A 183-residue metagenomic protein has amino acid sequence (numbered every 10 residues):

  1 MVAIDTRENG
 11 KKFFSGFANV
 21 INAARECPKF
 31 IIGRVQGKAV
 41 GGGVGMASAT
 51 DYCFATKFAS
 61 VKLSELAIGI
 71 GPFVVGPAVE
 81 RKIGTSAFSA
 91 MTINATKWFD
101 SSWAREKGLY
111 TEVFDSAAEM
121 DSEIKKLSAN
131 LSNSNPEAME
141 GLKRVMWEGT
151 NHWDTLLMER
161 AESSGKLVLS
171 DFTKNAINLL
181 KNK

Functional and structural regions predicted by a protein language model:
M1-V20, A39: Glycine- (often His-adjacent) and acidic-residue-rich active-site loop that binds/positions the CoA thioester
D5, T92, G108, L180-K181: A general structural motif at alpha-helix termini
G10, F17, G76, T85-S89 (+4 more regions): A general structural signal for well-ordered alpha-helical segments in protein cores
F17-V20, A24, S164: Hydrophobic alpha-helical packing residues
A23-N135: Crotonase-fold acyl-CoA enzyme core
A95-S102, A118, S122-K183: C-terminal alpha-helix plus adjacent terminal tail
